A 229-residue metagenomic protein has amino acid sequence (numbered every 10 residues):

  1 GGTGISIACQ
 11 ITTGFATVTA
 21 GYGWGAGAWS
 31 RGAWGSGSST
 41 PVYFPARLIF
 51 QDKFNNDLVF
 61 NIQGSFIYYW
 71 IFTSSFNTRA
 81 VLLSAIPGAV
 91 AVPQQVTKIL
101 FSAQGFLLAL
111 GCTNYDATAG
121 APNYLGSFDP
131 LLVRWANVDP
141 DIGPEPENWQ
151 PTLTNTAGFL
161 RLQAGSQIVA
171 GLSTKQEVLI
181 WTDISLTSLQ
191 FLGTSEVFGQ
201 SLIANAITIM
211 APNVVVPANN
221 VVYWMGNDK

Functional and structural regions predicted by a protein language model:
G1-K229: Recognizes the extracellular SEMA beta-propeller fold with strongest preference for semaphorin/plexin SEMA domains
